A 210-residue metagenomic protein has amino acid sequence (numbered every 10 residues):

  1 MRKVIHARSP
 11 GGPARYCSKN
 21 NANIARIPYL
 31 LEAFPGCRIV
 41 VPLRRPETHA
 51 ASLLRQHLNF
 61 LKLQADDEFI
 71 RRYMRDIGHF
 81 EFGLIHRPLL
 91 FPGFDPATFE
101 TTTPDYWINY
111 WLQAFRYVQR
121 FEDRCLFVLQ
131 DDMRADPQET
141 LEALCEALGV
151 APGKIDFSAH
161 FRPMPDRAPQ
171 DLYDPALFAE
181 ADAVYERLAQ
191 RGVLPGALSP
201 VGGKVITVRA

Functional and structural regions predicted by a protein language model:
M1-N59, R120, V208-A210: PAPS-dependent sulfotransferase catalytic domain
L54, L58-A210: PAPS-dependent sulfotransferases, especially Golgi type II membrane carbohydrate sulfotransferases
